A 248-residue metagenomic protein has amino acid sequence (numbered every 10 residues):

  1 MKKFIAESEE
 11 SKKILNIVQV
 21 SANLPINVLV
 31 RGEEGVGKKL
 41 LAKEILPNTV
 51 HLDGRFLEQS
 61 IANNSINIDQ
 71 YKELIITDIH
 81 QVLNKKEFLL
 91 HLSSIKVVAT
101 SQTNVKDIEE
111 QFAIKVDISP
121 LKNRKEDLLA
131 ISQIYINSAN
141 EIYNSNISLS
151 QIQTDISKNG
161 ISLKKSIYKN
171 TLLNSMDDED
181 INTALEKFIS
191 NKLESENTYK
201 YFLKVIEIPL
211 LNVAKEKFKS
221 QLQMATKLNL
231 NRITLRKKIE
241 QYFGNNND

Functional and structural regions predicted by a protein language model:
K2-V28, A139, I208, V213: Pre-Walker A (pre-P-loop) alpha-helix and adjacent loop at the N terminus of AAA/AAA+ ATPase modules, a conserved
K3, E7-E9, N16, E33 (+2 more regions): Nucleotide-binding/hydrolysis machinery
I14, V18, V30, V36 (+5 more regions): Conserved RecA-like P-loop NTPase ATPase core
N23-L57: Walker A/P-loop
G32, R55-K86: Conserved P-loop NTPase "ATPase switch" module shared by AAA+ and STAND
E34, K192-D248: Bacterial C-terminal helix-turn-helix
G35-G37, F56-Q59, I79-L83, T103-V105 (+1 more regions): Short acidic, S/G/P-rich loop/turn micro-motifs used as interaction or catalytic elements
L74-D78, S94-T103: Structural recognition of the conserved hydrophobic beta-strand(s) that form the central parallel beta-sheet of P-loop
